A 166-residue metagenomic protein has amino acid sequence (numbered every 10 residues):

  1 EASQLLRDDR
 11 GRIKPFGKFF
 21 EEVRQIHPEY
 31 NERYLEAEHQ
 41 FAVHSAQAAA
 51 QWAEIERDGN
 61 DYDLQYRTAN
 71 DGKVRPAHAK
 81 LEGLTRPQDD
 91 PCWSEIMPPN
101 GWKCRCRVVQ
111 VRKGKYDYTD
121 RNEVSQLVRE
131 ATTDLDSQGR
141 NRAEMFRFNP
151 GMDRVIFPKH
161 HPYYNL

Functional and structural regions predicted by a protein language model:
E1-G101, V109-L166: Domain-core detector
